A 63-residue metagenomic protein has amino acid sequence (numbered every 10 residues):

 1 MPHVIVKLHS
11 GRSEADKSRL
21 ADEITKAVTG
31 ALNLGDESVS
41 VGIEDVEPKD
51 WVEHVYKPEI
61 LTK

Functional and structural regions predicted by a protein language model:
P2-K63: A domain-level signal for the structural core that forms small-molecule/cofactor-binding pockets and catalytic centers
